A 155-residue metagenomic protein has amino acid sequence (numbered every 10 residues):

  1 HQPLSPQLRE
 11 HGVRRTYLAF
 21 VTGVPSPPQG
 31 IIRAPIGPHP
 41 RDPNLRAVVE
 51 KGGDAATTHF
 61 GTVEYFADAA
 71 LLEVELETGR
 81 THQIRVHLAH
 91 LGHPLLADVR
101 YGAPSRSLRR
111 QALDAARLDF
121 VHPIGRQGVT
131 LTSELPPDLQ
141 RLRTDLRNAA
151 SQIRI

Functional and structural regions predicted by a protein language model:
H1-I155: RNA pseudouridine synthases
